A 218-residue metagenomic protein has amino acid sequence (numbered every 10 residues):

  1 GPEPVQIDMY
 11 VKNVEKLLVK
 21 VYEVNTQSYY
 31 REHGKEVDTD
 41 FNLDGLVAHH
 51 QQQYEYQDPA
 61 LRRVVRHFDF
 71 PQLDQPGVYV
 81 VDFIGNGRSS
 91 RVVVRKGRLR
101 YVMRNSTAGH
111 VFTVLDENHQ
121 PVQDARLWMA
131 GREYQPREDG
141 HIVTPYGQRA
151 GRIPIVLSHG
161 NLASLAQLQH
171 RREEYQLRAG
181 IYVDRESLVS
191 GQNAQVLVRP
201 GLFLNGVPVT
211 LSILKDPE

Functional and structural regions predicted by a protein language model:
G1-E218: N-terminal, cleavable Sec-dependent signal peptides of secreted/periplasmic/extracellular proteins
